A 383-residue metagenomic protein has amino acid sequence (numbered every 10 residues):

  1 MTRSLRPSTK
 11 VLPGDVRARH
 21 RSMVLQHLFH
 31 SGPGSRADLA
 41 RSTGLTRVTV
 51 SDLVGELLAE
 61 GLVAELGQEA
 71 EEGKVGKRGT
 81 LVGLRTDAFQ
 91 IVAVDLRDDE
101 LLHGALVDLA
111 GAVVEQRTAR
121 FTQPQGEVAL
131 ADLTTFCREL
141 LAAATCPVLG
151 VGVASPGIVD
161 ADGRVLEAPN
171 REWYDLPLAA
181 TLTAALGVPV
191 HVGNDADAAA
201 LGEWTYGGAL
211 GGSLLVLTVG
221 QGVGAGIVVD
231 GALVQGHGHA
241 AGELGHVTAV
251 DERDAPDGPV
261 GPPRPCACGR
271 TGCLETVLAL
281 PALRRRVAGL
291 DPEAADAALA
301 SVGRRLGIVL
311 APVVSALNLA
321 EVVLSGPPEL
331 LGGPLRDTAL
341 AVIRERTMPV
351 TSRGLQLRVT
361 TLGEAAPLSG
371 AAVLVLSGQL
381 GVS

Functional and structural regions predicted by a protein language model:
M1-T118, P124-A142, C146-P147, E252-R253 (+1 more regions): ATP-binding/phosphotransfer module of carbohydrate and carboxylate kinases, centering on a glycine-rich
H30-S31, Y206, G220: Short helix-capping/turn signature of helix-turn-helix
Q68, T118, N170, G238-H239: Short clusters of small/polar residues that mark proteolytic maturation junctions
L102-L106, L201, G224-V228: Short beta-strand scaffold segments in enzyme catalytic cores
V113-S213, P334-E345: Glycine-rich phosphate-binding loop and adjoining helix at the ATP-binding site of ATP-dependent phosphoryl-transfer
D195, G220, A371: Active-site glycine-centered loops adjacent to acidic/histidine catalytic or metal-binding residues that shape
G212-V277: Glycine-rich phosphate-binding loop of actin/hexokinase-like ATP-binding domains
